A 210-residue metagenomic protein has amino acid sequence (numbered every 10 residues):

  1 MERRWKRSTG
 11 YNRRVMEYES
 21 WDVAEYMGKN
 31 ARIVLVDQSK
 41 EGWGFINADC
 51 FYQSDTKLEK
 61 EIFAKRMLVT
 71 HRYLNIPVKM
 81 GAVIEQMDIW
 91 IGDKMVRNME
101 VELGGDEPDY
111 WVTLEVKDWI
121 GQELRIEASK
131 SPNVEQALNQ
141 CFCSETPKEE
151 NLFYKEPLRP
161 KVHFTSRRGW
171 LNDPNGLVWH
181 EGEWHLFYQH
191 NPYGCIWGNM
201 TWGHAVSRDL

Functional and structural regions predicted by a protein language model:
E2-A31, V36-G42, E59-K60, P77-M80 (+1 more regions): Extracellular carbohydrate recognition and processing domains and analogous Trp-centered ligand-binding platforms
N30, E41-Y52, R97-F153: Extended acidic/polar, glycine-enriched regions that form or flank non-catalytic beta-rich accessory modules
I33-L35, I76-P77, I126-E127, D173-Y193 (+1 more regions): Hydrophobic core segments of beta-strands in well-ordered, beta-rich domains
Y52-A64: Low-complexity, Pro/Thr/Ser/Gly/Ala-rich linker/spacer regions in secreted, extracellular modular proteins
R72-L74: Structural beta-strand segments of beta-rich domains
E145-N172, G176: An acidic-aromatic substrate-binding cleft motif
T201-G203: A short loop-to-beta-strand structural motif that recurs across blades of beta-propeller domains
